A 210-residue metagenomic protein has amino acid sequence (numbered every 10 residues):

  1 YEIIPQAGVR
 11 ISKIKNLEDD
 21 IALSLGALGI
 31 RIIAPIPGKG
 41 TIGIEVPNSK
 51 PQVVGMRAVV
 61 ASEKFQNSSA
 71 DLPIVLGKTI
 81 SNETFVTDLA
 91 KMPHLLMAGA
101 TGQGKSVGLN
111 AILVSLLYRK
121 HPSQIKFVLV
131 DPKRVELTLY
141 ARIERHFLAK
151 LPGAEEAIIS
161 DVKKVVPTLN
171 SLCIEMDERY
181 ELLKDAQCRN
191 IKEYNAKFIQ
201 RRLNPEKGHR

Functional and structural regions predicted by a protein language model:
Y1-A7: Short, charge-patterned binding micro-sites
E2, K13, A22, I36-T41 (+3 more regions): P-loop NTPase catalytic phosphate-binding loop
A7-I11, S49-G55: Short, charged/polar, Gly/Pro-enriched secondary-structure boundary elements
R10-I14, E18: Generic alpha-helical secondary structure
E18-D19, S24-Q52: Conserved glycine-bearing catalytic or ligand-binding loops at nucleotide- and phosphate-handling centers of large
V53-V59, A98-A100: Short, charged, solvent-exposed linker or helix-capping segments at domain edges/interfaces that act as flexible hinges
N190-K197: Cytosolic-facing regulatory segments adjacent to core modules
K197-R210: Charged, glycine/proline-rich intrinsically disordered loops and linkers
